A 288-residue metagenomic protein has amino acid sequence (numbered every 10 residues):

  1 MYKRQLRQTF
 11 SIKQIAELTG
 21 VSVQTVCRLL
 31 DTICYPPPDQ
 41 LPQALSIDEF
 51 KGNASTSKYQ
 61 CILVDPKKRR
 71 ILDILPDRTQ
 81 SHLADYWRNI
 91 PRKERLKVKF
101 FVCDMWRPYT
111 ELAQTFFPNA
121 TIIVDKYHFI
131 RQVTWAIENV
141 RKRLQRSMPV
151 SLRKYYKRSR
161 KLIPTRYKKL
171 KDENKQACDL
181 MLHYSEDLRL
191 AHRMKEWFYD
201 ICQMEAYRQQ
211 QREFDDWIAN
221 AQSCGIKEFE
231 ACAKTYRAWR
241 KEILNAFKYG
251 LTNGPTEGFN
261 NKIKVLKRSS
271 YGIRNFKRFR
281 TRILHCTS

Functional and structural regions predicted by a protein language model:
M1-Y2, E173: N-terminal low-complexity segments that are often proline-rich with Ser/Thr-Pro
K3-T56, L96-V98, I243-L244: Short, positively charged, Gly/Tyr-enriched micro-motifs that form contact patches at catalytic or ligand/partner
Q5, K51, R131, N260-N261: Short hydrophobic/aromatic residue motifs in ordered secondary structure
L30, T56, K67-R69, P76 (+4 more regions): Acidic/histidine-rich catalytic cores and adjacent linkers of DNA breakage/strand-transfer/modification proteins
E49, L63-P66: Flexible glycine-/small-residue-rich
S57-I62: Short glycine-rich loop/turn motifs
Q80-W87: Structural motif
F129-V150: Short alpha-helix plus adjacent loop in nuclease-associated cores
